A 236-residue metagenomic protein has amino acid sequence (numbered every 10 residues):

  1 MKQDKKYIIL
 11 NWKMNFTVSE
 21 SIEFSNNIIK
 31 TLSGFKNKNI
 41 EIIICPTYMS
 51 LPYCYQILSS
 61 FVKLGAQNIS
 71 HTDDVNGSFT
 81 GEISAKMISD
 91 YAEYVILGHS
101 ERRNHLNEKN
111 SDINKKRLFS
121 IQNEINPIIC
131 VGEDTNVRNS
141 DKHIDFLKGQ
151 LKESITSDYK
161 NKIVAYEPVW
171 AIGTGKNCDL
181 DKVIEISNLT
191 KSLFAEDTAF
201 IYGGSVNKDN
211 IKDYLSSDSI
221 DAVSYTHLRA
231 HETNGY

Functional and structural regions predicted by a protein language model:
K2-A66, S70-D74, S78-T80, A165: Conserved N-terminal beta1-alpha1 strand-loop-helix module at the mouth
Y7-I9, E41-I43, K63-G65, Y94 (+4 more regions): Structural preference for beta-strand elements that scaffold enzyme active sites
K13, T47, I88, H99 (+2 more regions): Conserved, mostly hydrophobic/aromatic
M49-Y53, N104-K115, N177-I184: Active-site-adjacent beta->alpha loops and helix N-cap segments on the catalytic face of soluble alpha/beta enzymes
A66-I113: Glycine/small-residue-rich loop that forms an oxyanion/phosphate-binding "nest" at active or ligand-binding sites
P127-L193: Active-site rim beta-loop-alpha module in soluble metabolic enzymes
V206-D218: Catalytic cores of alpha/beta
T226-T233: Conserved small/polar residues in nucleotide/adenosyl-binding loops
